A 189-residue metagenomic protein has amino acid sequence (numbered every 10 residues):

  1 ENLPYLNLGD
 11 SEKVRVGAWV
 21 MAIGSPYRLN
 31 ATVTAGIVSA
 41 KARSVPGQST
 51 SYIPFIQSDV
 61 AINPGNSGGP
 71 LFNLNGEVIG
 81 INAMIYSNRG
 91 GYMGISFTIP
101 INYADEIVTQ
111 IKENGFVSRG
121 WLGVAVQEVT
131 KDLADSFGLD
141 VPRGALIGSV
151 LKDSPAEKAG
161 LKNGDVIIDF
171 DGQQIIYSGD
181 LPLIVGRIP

Functional and structural regions predicted by a protein language model:
E1, R15-A18, V78, E106-P189: C-terminal recognition in membrane/secretory proteostasis and scaffolding
L3-Y5, I23-I37, A42-G68, L74-G115 (+2 more regions): Active-site loop architecture of trypsin-fold serine endopeptidases
P4-K13, P64-G65, N82, V150-L151 (+1 more regions): Short histidine-centered loop motifs in beta-beta connectors
L8-D10, V16, S67-G68, N75 (+1 more regions): Short, flexible surface segments
G9, A40, D59-V60, F72 (+3 more regions): Mature, Sec-exported extracytoplasmic domains of Gram-positive
D10, F97, I101, S154 (+1 more regions): Short loop or secondary-structure boundary microenvironments that flank and position key functional residues
S11-K13, P26-R28, N63, L139 (+1 more regions): Short polar/acidic secondary-structure junctions
G69-P70, A156: Conserved beta-propeller blade repeats
